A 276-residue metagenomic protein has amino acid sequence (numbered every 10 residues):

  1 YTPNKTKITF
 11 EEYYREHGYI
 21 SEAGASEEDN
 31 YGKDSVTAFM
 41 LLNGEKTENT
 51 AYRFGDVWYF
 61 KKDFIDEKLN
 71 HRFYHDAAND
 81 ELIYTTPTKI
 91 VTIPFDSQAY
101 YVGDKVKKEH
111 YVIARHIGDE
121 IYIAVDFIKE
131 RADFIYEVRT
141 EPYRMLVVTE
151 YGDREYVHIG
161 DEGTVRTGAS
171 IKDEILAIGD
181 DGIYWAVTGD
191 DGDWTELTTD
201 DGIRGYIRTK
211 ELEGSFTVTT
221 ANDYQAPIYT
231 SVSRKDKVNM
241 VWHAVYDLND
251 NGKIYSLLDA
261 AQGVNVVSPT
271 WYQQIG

Functional and structural regions predicted by a protein language model:
Y1, L82-I83, L146-V148, D153 (+4 more regions): Secreted glycan hydrolases and related glycan-binding modules that recognize and/or cleave
Y1-D191, A221-Y229, S233: Primary recognition of N-terminal secretory signal peptides and signal-anchoring hydrophobic helices
